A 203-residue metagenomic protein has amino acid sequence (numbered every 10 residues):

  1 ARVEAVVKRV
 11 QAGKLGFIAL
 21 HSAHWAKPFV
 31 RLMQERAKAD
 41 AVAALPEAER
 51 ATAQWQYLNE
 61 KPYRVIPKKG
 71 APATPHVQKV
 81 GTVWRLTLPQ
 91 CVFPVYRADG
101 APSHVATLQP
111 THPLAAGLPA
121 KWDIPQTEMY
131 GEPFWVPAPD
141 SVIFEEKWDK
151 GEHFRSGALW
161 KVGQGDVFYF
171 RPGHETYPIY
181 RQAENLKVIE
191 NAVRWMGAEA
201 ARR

Functional and structural regions predicted by a protein language model:
A1-V30, Q164: Short alpha-beta junction capping motif
R2, V6, F29, P110 (+2 more regions): Stable alpha-helical elements in mature extracytoplasmic
V3-A5, E128-G131, F154-S156: A generic local structural motif
R9, E132-W135, L159-K161: A general structural signal for short secondary-structure junctions and capping/turn motifs
Q11-A12, S22, Q34, R194-A198: Sec-exported extracytoplasmic/periplasmic mature domains
L20-E145, D149, R203: An acidic, glycine-rich "communication" segment
D140-S141, K147-S156, K161-R203: Extracellular ligand-binding/catalytic regions of CAZymes and related secreted enzymes and adhesion modules
